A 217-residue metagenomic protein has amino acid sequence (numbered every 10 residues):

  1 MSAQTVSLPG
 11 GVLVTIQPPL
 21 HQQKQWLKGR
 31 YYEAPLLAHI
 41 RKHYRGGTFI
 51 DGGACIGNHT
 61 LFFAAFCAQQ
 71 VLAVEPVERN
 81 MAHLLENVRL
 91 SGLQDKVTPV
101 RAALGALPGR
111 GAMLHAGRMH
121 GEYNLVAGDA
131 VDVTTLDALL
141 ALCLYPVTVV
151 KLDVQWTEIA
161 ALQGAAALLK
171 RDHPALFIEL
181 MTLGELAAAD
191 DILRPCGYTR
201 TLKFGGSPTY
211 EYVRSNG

Functional and structural regions predicted by a protein language model:
M1-N87, S91-G92, K96, L140-C143 (+1 more regions): S-adenosyl-L-methionine
K28-T48, R110-A112, H120-D172, L183-A188 (+1 more regions): Short internal loop-to-helix segment that lines adenine-nucleotide cofactor pockets
I50-G52, V74, A102, V150-L152 (+1 more regions): Active-site flanking residues adjacent to catalytic metal/cofactor-binding acidic residues
A54-I56, E78, L104-A106, V154-W156 (+1 more regions): Short, glycine/acidic-enriched loop or turn micro-motifs at the edges of active sites
T98-V100, T201: General small-molecule cofactor/ligand-binding pocket signal
A102-A106, T135-L136: Conserved SAM/SAH-binding loop
E122-Y123, L186-G217: Binuclear metal-ion centers of metallo-dependent hydrolases, dominated by the metallo-beta-lactamase
